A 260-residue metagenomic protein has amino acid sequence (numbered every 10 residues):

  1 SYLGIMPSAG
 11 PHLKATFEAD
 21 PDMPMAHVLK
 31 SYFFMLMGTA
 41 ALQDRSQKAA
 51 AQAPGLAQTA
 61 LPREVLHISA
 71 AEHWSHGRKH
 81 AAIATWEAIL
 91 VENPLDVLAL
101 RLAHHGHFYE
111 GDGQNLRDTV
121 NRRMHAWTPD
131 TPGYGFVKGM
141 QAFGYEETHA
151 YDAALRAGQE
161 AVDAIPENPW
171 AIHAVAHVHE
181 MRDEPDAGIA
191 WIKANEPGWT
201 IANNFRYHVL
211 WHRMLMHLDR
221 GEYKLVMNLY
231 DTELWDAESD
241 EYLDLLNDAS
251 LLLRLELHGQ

Functional and structural regions predicted by a protein language model:
S1-E64, I68-A81, G106-D118, D183-P185 (+1 more regions): Inter-helical turn/loop elements of alpha-helical hairpins
K14, E18, A51-G55, L90-V91 (+4 more regions): Amphipathic alpha-helical segments of tetratricopeptide repeats
P21-A26, P62, L95-V97, D130 (+3 more regions): Residue-level recognition of tetratricopeptide repeat
L29, I68-A71, L102, M140 (+3 more regions): "A position-specific structural signal for the A-helix of alpha-solenoid helical repeats
F34, H73, H107-E110, Y145 (+5 more regions): Residue at a conserved register position within TPR or TPR-like alpha-solenoid repeats
T119-R220: Internal metal/ion-chelating core segments
H217-Q260: Helix-coil-helix junctions within alpha-helical repeat/solenoid scaffolds
